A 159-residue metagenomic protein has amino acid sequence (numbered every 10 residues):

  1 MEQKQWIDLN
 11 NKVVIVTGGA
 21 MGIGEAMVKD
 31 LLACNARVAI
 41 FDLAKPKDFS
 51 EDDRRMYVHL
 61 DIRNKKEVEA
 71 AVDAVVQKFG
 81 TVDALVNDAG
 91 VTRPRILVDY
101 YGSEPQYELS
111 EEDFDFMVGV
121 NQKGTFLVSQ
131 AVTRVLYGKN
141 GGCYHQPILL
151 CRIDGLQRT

Functional and structural regions predicted by a protein language model:
W6-V38: Canonical Rossmann dinucleotide-binding motif of NAD(H)/NADP(H)-dependent dehydrogenases/reductases, specifically
C34-F49: Conserved glycine-rich Rossmann-like NAD(P)H-binding loop of the short-chain dehydrogenase/reductase
L60-A71, E111: The beta1-alpha1 cofactor-binding region of Rossmann-like NAD(H)/NADP(H)-dependent oxidoreductases
A74-N87, R93, Y107-S110: A glycine-rich helix->loop->beta "capping" turn within Rossmann-like NAD(P)(H)-dependent oxidoreductase domains
I96-D115: Substrate-binding pocket helix/loop in short-chain dehydrogenase/reductase
S129-Q130: A short, exposed helix-loop element centered on a Lys and neighboring polar residues
C143-T159: Catalytic loop of short-chain dehydrogenase/reductase
